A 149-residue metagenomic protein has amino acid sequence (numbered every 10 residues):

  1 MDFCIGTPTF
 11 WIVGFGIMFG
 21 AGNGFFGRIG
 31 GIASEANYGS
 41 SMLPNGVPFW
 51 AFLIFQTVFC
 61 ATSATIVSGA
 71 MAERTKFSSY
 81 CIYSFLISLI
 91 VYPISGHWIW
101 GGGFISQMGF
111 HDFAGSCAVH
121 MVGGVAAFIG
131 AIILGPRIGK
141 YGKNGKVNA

Functional and structural regions predicted by a protein language model:
M1-A149: Hydrophobic alpha-helical transmembrane bundles of multi-pass membrane proteins
